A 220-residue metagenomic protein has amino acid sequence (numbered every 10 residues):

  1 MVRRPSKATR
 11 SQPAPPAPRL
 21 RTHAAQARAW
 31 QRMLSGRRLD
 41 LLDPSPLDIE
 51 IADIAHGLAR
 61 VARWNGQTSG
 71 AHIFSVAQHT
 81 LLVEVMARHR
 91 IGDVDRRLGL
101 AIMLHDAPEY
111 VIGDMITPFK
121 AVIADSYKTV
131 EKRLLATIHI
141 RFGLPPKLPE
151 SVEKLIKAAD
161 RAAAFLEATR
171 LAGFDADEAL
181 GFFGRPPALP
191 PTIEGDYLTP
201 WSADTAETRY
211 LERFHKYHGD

Functional and structural regions predicted by a protein language model:
V2-D220: Metal-dependent phosphohydrolase cores
